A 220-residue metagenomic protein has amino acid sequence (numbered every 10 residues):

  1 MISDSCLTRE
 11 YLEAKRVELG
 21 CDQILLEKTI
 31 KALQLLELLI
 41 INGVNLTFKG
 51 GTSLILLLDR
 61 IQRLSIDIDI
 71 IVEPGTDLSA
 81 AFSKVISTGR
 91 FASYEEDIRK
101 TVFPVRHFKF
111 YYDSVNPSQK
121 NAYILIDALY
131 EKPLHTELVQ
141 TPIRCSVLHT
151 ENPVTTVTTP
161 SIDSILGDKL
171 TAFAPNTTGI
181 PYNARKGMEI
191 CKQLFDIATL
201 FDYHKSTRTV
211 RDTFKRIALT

Functional and structural regions predicted by a protein language model:
M1-I2, Y11-G20, N42-G43, T52-L57 (+2 more regions): Phosphate-binding site recognition
S3-D4, A14-E18, I24, T29-L33 (+1 more regions): Catalytic cores of NTP-dependent nucleotidyl/adenyl transfer enzymes across multiple folds
L19-C21, D69-T76, N183-A184: Short histidine-centered catalytic/ligand-binding loop motif
L36-I68, E73-P74: Active-site nucleotide-donor binding segment shared across nucleotidyl transfer reactions
L58-I61, A80-K84, E137-Q140: Short, conserved acidic/polar surface loops in the N-terminal third of protein domains
V72-P104: Metal-dependent nucleotidyltransferase catalytic core
